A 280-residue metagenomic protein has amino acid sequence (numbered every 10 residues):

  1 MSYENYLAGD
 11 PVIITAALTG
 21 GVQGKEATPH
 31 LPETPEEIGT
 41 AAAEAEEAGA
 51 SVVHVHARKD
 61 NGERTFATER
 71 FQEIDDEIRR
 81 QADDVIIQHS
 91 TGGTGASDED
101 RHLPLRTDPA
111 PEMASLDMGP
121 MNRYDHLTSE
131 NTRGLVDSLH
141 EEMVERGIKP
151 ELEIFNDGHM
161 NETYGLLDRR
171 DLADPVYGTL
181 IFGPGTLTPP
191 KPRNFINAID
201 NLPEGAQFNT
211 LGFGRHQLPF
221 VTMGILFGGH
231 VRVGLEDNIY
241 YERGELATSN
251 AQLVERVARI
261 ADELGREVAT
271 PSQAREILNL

Functional and structural regions predicted by a protein language model:
E4-H30, S115-N122: N-terminal small/glycine-rich loop or linker at the start of catalytic domains across soluble metabolic enzymes
A16, E63-H89, S138-E145, N197-G205 (+1 more regions): Alpha-helix-loop-beta-strand connector modules within alpha/beta enzyme cores
A16, P35, G39-T40, A50-R64 (+1 more regions): Histidine-centered catalytic micro-motifs
A16-G39, S90-E99, D125-S129, E153 (+3 more regions): Active-site mouth loops of central-metabolism enzymes
E26, S51-E73, I181-F182, N238-R243: Glycine-rich, proline-tolerant flexible connector loops at the mouths of alpha/beta enzymes
P35, T65-N131: Active-site beta->alpha loop and helix N-cap motifs at the rims of alpha/beta catalytic domains
I38, A45, H56, A114 (+4 more regions): Conserved, mostly hydrophobic/aromatic
M113-E236, A247, Q252: Catalytic alpha/beta core domains of metabolic enzymes, predominantly
